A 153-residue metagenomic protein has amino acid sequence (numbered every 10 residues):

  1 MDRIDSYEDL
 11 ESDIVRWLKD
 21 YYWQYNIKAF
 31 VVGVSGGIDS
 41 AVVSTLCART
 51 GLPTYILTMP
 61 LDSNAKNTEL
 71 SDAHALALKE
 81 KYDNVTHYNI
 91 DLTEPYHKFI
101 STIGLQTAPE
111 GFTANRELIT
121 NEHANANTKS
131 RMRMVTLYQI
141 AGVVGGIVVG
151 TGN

Functional and structural regions predicted by a protein language model:
M1-N153: ATP-dependent adenylation/nucleotidyltransferase module used to activate substrates
